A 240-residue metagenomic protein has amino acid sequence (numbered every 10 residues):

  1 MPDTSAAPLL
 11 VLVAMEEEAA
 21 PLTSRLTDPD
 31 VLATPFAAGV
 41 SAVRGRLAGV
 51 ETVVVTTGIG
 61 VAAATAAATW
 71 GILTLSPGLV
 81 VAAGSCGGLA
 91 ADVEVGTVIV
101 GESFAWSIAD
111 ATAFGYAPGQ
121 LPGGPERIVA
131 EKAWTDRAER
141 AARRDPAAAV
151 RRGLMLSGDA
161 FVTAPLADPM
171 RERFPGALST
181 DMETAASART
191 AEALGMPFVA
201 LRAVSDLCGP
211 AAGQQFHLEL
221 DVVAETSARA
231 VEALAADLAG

Functional and structural regions predicted by a protein language model:
P2-A66: N-terminal short beta-loop-beta anion/metal-coordinating cradle
R25, A133-A147, T190, R229-D237: Generic non-transmembrane alpha-helical segments
A67-L75: Short, well-structured alpha-helical segments in soluble
S76-V81: Proline-aspartate-enriched helix->loop->beta-strand connector
L89-F174: Mid-sequence, gly/pro-rich, charge-dense loop/helix-turn segments that line enzyme active sites
A160-G209, G213: A C-terminal functional module that forms or caps the active site or interfaces directly with catalytic machinery
G209-G240: His/Asp/Glu-rich mid-to-C-terminal helical/loop segments that flank catalytic regions of hydrolases
